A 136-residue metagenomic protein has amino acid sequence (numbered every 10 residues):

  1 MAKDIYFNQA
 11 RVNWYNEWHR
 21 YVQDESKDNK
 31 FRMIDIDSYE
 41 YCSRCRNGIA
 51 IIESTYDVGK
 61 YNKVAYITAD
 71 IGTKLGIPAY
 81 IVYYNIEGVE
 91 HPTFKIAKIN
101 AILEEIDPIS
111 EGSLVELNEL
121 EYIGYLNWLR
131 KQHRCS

Functional and structural regions predicted by a protein language model:
M1-I34, L129-S136: Acidic-basic catalytic patches of nuclease active cores, encompassing PD-(D/E)XK and other metal-cofactor nuclease
F31, D57-I67: Active-site-adjacent loop/helix micro-motif of nuclease/hydrolase catalytic cores
M33-D35, N47-I49, K63, K74-G76: Short connector loops at helix/strand junctions that flank enzyme active sites, especially segments positioning acidic
I36-D57: Conserved catalytic cores of phosphodiester-cleaving nucleases, focusing on short active-site segments
S38, I49, H91-L103: Hydrophobic beta-strand positions in blades of beta-propellers and related beta-sheet-rich domains
G59-Y61, V89-H91, E104-I106: Short, surface-exposed beta-strand/loop "edge" segments at domain boundaries and coil↔beta transitions
G72-I99: Nucleic-acid nuclease catalytic cores
A97-S136: Helix-rich interaction surfaces within compact, conserved domain-sized segments that mediate assembly or partner
